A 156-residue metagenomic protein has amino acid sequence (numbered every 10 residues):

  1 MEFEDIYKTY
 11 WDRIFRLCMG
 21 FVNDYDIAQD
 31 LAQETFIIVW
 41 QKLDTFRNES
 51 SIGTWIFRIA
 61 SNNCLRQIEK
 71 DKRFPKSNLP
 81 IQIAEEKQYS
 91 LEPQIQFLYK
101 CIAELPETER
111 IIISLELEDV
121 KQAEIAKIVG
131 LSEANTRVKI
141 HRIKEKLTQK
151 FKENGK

Functional and structural regions predicted by a protein language model:
M1-R16, Q29: A short, charge-rich alpha-helical start-of-domain segment used by transcription regulators
W11, M19, F36-W40, S50-K70: Σ70-family region 2.3-2.4 aromatic/basic alpha-helix that recognizes the −10 promoter and nucleates DNA melting
I14, C18, A28-V39, I59 (+3 more regions): Short, small-hydrophobic-rich alpha-helical interface motif
T45-R47, R58-S77, L91, R142: Arg/Lys-rich amphipathic alpha helix in sigma70-family domain 2
R66, R73-L98, K121-Q122: Internal acidic/polar
F97-L105: Short amphipathic alpha-helical boundary/capping segments
E104-E124, I128: Short amphipathic alpha helix immediately N-terminal
V129-N154: DNA-recognition helix of helix-turn-helix
